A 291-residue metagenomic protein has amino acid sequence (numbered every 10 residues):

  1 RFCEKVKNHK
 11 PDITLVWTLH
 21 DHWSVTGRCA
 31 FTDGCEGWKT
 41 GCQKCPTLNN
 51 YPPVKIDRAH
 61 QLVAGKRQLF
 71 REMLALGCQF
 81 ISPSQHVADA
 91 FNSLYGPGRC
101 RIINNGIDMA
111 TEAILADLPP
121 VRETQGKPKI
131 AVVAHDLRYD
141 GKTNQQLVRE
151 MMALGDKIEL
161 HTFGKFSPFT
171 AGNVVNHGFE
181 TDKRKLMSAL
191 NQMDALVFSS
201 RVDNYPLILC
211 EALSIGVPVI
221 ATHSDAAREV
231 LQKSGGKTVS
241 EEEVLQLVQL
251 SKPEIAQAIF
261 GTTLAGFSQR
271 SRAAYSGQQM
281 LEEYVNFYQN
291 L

Functional and structural regions predicted by a protein language model:
W38-F80: Membrane-proximal helix-turn-helix segments that form the acceptor-binding/catalytic region of lipid-linked
H86, G106: Carbohydrate-associated surface elements
L118, P253, Q257-N290: A charged, aromatic-enriched C-terminal amphipathic alpha-helix characteristic of glycosyltransferases across folds
V121-K142, R149: Conserved donor-binding/catalytic core segment of Leloir-type glycosyltransferases
G164-M187: Nucleotide-activated donor-binding/catalytic signature segment of Leloir-type glycosyltransferases, i.e., the conserved
F198, P218-A221, R228-L231: Short hydrophobic beta-strand element within catalytic cores of glycosyltransferases and related nucleotide-activated
R201: Aromatic "clamp/platform" in nucleotide-sugar-dependent glycosyltransferases that forms part of the donor/acceptor
R228-I259: Change "using UDP/GDP/dTDP sugars" to "using nucleotide sugars
